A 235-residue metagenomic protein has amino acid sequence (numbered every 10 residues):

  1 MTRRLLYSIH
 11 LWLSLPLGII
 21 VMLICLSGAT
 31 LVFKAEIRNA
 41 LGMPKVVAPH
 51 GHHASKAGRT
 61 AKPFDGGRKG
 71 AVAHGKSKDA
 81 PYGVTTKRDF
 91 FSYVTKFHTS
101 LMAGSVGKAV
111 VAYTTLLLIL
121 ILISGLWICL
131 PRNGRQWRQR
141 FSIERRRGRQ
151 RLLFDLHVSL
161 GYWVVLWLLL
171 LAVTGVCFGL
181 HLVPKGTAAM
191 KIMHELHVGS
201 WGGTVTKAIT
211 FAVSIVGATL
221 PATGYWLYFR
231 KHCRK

Functional and structural regions predicted by a protein language model:
M1-K235: Conserved histidines in hydrophobic membrane contexts and catalytic metal-binding motifs
